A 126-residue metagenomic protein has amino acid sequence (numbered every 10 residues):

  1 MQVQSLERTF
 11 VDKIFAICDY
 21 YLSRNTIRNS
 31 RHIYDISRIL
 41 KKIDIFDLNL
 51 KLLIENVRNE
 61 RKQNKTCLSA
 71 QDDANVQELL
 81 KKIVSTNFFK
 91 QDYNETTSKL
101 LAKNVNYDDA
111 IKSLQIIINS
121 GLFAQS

Functional and structural regions predicted by a protein language model:
M1-S126: Structured mid-to-C-terminal alpha-helical surface segments
